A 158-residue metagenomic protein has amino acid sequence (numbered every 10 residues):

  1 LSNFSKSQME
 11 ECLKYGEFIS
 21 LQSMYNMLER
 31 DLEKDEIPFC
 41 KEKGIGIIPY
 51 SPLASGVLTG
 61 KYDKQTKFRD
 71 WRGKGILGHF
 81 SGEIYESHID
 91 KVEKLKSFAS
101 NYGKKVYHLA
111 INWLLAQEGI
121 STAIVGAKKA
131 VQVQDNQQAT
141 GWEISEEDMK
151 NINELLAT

Functional and structural regions predicted by a protein language model:
L1-T158: Beta/alpha (TIM)-barrel catalytic core signal, keyed to glycine-rich beta->alpha loops juxtaposed to Asp/Glu that bind
